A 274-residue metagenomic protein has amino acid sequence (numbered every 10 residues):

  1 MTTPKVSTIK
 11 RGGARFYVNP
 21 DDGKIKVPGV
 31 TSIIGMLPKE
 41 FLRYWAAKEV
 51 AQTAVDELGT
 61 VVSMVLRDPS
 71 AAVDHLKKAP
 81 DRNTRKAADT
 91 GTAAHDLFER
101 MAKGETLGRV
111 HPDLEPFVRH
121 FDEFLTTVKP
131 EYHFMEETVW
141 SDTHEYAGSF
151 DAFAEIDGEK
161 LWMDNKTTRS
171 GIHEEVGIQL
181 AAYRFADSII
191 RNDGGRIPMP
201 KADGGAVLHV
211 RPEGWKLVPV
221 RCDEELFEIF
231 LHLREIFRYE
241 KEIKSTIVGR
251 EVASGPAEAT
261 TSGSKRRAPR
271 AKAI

Functional and structural regions predicted by a protein language model:
M1-A147: Metal-dependent nuclease catalytic cores that hydrolyze phosphodiester bonds in DNA/RNA, characterized by
H95, G148-R169, A182-Y183: Conserved catalytic cores of phosphodiester-cleaving nucleases, focusing on short active-site segments
R100, G104, F185-I190: Active-site catalytic microenvironments for nucleophilic, acid-base chemistry
W140, F153-E155, L208-V210: A generic structural motif
E145, G171-I178: Active-site-adjacent loop/helix micro-motif of nuclease/hydrolase catalytic cores
G177-A186: Short, charged, amphipathic alpha-helix that recurs within catalytic cores of restriction-modification and other
D187-I274: Metal-dependent nuclease catalytic regions and adjoining charged, substrate-binding loops involved in nucleic-acid end
